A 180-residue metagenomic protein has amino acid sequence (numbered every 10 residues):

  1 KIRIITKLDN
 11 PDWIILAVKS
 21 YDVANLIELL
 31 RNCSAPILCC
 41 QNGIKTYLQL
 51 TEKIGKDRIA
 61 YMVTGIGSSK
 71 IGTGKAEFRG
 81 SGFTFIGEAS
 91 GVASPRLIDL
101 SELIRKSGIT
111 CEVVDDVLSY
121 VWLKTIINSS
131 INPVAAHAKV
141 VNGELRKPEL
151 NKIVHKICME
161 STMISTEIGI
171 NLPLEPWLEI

Functional and structural regions predicted by a protein language model:
K1-K75: Rossmann-like NAD(P)(H) cofactor-binding subdomain of soluble oxidoreductases
C33, K53-R58, G74-L174: Internal alpha-helical scaffold of NAD(P)-dependent oxidoreductase catalytic cores
I66, S119, I180: Positions that flank functional sites
L174-I180: Short catalytic/ligand-gating loop segments at beta-alpha or beta-beta junctions within enzyme catalytic domains
